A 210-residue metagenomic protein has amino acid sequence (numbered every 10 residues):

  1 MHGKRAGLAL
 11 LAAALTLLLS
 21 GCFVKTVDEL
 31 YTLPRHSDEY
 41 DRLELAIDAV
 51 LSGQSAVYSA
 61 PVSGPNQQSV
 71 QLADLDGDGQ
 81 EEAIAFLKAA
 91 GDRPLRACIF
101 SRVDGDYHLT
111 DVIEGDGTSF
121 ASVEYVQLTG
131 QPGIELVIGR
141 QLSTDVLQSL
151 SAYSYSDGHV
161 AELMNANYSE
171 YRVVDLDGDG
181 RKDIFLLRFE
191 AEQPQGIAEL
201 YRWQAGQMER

Functional and structural regions predicted by a protein language model:
M1-G3: N-terminal secretory signal peptides that target proteins for export/translocation
R5-T26: Sec-dependent N-terminal signal peptides of Gram-positive bacterial secreted proteins and lipoproteins
G21-R210: Beta-propeller-forming repeat regions
